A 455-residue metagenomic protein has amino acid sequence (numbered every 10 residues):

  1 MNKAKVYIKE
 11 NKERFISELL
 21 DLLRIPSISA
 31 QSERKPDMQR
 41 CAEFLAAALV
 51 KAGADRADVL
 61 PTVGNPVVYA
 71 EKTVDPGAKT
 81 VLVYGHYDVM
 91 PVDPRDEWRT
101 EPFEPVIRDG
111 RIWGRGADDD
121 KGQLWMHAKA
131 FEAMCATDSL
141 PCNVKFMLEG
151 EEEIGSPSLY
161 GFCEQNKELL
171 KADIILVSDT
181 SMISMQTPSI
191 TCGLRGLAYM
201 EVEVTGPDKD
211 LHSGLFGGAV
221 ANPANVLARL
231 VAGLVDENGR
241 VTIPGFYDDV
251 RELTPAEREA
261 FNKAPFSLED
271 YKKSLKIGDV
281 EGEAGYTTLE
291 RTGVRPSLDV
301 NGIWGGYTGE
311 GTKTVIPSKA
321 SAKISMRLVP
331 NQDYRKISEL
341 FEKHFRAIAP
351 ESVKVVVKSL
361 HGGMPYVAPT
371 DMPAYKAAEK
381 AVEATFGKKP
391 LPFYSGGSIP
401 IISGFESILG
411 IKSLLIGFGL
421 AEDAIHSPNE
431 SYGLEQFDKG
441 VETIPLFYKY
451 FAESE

Functional and structural regions predicted by a protein language model:
M1-R95, K319, K323, K336: N-terminal helical capping/dimerization or prosegment-like subdomains of hydrolases acting on amide or phosphate bonds
K51, S184-M185, T242-K319, R327-L340 (+2 more regions): An extended, acidic, His-containing surface patch that forms the Zn2+-binding/catalytic region of metallohydrolases
A78-K145, K439: Active-site metal-coordination/substrate-binding segment of hydrolases, especially metallo-dependent peptidases
Y87-D88, L234, N238, K343-S352: A common structural junction motif
Y87-V89, R111, M147-G155, S178-M182 (+3 more regions): Acidic, glycine-rich active-site loops and adjacent beta-strand->loop/helix elements that engage anionic groups
D118-G193, A452-E455: Acidic/histidine-rich catalytic neighborhood of metal-dependent amide-processing enzymes
S189-T205, L414-G419: Flexible glycine/proline-rich, aromatic-decorated loop/lid segments
G217-N238: A short core secondary-structure module
